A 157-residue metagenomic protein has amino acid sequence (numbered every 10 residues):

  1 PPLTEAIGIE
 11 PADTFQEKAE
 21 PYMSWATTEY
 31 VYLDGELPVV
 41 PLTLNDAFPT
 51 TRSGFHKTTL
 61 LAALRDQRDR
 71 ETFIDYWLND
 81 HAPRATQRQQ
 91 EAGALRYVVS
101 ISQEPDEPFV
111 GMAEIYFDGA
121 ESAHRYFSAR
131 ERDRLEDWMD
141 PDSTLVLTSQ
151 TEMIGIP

Functional and structural regions predicted by a protein language model:
P1-P157: Macromolecular interaction modules
